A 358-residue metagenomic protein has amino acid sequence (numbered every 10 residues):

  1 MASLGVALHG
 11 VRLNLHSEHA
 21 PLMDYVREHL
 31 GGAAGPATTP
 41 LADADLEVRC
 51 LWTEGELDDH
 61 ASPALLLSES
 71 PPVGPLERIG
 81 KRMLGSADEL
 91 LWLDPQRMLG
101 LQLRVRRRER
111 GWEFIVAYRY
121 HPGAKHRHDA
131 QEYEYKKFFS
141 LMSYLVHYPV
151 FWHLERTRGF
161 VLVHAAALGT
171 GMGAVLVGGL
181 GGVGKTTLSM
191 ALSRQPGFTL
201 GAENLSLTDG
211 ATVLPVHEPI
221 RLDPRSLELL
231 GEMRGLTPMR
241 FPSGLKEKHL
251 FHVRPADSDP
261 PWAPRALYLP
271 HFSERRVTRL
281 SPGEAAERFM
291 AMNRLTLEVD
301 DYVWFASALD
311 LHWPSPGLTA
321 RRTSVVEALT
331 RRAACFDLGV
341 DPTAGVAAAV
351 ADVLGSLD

Functional and structural regions predicted by a protein language model:
M1-G178, Q195-T199, L207-D358: A noncatalytic interaction/capping subdomain that flanks phosphate/NTP-handling catalytic cores
V183-K185: Conserved glycine(s) of the Walker
L188-S189: Post-Walker A alpha-helix
L192: Aromatic pocket-lining residues of Rossmann-like dinucleotide-binding sites
